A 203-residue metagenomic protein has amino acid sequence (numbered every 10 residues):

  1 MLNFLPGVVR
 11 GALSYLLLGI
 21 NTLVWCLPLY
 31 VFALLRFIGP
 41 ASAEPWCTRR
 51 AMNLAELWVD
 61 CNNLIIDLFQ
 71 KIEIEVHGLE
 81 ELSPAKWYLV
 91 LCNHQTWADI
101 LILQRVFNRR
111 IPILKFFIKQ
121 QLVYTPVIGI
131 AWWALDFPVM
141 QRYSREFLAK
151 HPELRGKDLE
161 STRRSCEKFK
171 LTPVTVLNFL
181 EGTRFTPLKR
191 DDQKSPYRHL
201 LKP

Functional and structural regions predicted by a protein language model:
M1-Y88, H94-T96, L101-I102: Membrane-anchoring hydrophobic helices of lipid-metabolizing enzymes
L68-P203: Soluble catalytic domains of membrane acyltransferases
